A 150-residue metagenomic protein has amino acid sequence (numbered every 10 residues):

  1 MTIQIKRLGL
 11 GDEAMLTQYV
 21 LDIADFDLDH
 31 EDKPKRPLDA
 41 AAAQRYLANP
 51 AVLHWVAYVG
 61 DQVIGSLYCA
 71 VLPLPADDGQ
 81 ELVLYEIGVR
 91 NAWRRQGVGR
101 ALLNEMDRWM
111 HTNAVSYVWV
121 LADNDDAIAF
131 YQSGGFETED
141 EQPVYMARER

Functional and structural regions predicted by a protein language model:
Q4-Q18: A short beta-loop-alpha structural element at the N-terminal edge of CoA-dependent acyl/N-acetyltransferase catalytic
L10, V20-A43: Conserved GNAT-fold acetyl-CoA-binding loop/helix
Q44-V56, V83: A short helix-loop-beta-strand connector motif used in the catalytic cores of GNAT acetyltransferases and, in some
V56, Q62-V71, V83, G88: Conserved beta-strand in the GNAT
L72-L84, R94, E139-Q142: A conserved beta-turn-beta hairpin within the catalytic core of GNAT-like acetyltransferases that forms part
W93, G97-E105: Conserved acetyl-CoA pyrophosphate-binding loop and the N-cap/start of the following alpha-helix in GNAT-like
R100, D123-Q142, A147-R148: Conserved active-site alpha-helix within GNAT-family acetyltransferase domains
H111-D123: Conserved GNAT acetyl-CoA-binding A-motif
